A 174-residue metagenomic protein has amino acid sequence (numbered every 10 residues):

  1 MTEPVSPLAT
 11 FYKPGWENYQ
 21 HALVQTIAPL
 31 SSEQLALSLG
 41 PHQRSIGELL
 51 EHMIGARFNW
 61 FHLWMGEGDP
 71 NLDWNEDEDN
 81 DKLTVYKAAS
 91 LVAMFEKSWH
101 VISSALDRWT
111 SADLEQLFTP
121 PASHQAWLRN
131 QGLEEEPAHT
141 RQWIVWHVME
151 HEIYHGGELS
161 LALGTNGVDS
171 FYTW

Functional and structural regions predicted by a protein language model:
M1, E78-K82, A89: Charged, low-complexity surface segments at secondary-structure and domain boundaries
M1-G15: Extreme N-terminal tail/first-helix region
K13-E17, V24, Q34-D79, P121-W174: Short, contiguous alpha-helical
W16, Q20, I27, F95 (+1 more regions): Hydrophobic alpha-helical core bundles mediating ligand binding, dimerization, or RNAP-core interactions
L83-R129, L133-E134, H139-H151: Acidic/histidine-rich alpha-helical segments that form the ligand environment of transition-metal centers
